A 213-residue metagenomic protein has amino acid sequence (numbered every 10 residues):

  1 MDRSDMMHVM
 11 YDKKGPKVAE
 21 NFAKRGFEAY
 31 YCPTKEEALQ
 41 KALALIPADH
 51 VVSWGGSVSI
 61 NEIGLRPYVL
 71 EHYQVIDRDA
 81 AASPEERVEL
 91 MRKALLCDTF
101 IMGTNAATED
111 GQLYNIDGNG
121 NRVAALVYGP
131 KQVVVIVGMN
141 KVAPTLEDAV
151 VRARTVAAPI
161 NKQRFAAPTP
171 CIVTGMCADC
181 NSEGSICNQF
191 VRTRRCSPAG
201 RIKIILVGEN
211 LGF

Functional and structural regions predicted by a protein language model:
M1, Y11-V18, I63, L70-Y73 (+2 more regions): Unusually extended, aromatic-enriched hydrophobic runs near protein termini
M1-R25, Y30, H50, E86-E89 (+4 more regions): SAM-dependent methyltransferases
M1-S4, A23-G26, Y73-V75, E86-V88 (+2 more regions): N-terminal start-of-chain detector that recognizes signal peptides and the immediate post-cleavage beginning
S4, S53, S57-S59, S182-S185 (+1 more regions): Generic serine detector
S4-M10, K35, I116-G118: Short, functional N-terminal and low-complexity linear motifs
Y11-M91, L96-F100: N-terminal active-site beta-alpha-beta segment that forms phosphate/nucleotide-binding and substrate-recognition loops
L95-F213: Conserved phosphate- and dinucleotide-binding cores of soluble alpha/beta proteins, encompassing both enzyme active
